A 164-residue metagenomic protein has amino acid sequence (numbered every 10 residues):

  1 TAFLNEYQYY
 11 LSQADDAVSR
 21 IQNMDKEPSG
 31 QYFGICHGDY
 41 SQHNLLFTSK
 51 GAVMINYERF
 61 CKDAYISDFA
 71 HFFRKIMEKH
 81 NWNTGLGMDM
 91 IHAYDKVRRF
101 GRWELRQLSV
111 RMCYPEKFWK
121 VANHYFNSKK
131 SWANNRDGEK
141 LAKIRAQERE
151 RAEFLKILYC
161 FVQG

Functional and structural regions predicted by a protein language model:
T1-I35: ATP-dependent phospho-/nucleotidyl transfer catalytic cores
D15, R99, W103-E104: Conserved ATP-binding subdomain of kinase catalytic cores across diverse folds
G34, D39, N44, N56: Conserved catalytic-loop position in the HRD/HxD motif
F47-K50: Activation-loop N-terminal segment of eukaryotic-like protein kinases
A52, F60-K62: Activation segment
I66-R99, M112-S131: Active-site activation/catalytic loop segments of kinase-like enzymes and analogous catalytic loops in related
W119-G164: ATP/Mg2+ or Mg2+-diphosphate-binding catalytic cores that bind nucleotide phosphates or diphosphates via glycine-rich
